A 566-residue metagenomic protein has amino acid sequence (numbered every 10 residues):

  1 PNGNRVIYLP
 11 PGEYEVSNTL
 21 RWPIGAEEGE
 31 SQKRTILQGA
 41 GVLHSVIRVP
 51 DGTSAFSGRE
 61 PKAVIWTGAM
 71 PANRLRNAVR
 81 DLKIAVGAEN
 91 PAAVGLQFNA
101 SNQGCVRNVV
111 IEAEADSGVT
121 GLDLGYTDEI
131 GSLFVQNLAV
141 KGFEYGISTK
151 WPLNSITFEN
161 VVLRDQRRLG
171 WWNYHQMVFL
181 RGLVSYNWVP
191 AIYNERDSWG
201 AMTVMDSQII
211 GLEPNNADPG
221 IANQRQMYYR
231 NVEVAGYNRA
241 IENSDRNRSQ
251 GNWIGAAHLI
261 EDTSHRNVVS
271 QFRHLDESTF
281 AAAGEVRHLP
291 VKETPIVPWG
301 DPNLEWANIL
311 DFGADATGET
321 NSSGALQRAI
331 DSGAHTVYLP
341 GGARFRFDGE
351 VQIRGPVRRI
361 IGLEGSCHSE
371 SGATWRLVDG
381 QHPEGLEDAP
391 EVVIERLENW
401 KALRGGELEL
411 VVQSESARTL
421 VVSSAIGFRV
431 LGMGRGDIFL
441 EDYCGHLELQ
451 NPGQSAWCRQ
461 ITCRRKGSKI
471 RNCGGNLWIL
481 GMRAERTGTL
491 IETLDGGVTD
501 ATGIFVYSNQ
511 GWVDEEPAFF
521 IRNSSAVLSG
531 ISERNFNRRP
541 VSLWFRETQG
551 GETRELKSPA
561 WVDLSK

Functional and structural regions predicted by a protein language model:
P1-P10, V16-A88, A92-G95, N99-R107 (+12 more regions): Extracellular "leader-to-stem" segments immediately downstream of a signal peptide or signal-anchor in secreted/lumenal
V86, I209, E398-N399, C463 (+2 more regions): Short beta-strand segments enriched in hydrophobic/aromatic residues within well-folded beta-rich domains
S132, S148, S155-V161, G170-W171 (+9 more regions): Extended, compositionally simple hydrophobic/Ser/Thr-rich segments that build repetitive fibrous architectures
V135, T499-S525: Short, intrinsically disordered, low-complexity segments enriched in Ser/Thr and Pro
S198-G200, E485, G496-G497, I521-R522: A structural signal for short secondary-structure junctions
S244-R246, R471, T493-G496, P517-F520: A structural signal for leucine-rich repeat
